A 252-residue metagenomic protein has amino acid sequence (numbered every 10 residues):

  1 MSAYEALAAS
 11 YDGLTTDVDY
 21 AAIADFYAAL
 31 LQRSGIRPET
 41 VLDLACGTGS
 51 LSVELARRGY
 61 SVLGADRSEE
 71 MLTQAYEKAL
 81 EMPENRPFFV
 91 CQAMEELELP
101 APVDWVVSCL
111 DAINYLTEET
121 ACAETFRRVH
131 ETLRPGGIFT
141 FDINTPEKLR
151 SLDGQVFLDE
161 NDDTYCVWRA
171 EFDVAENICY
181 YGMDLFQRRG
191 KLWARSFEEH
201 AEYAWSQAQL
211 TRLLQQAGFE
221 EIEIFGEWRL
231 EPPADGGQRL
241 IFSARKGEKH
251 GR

Functional and structural regions predicted by a protein language model:
M1-E39: Conserved class I S-adenosyl-L-methionine
A45: Conserved S-adenosyl-L-methionine
G49-E96: Class I SAM-dependent methyltransferase SAM/SAH-binding core
E98-W105: A short acidic, Gly/Pro-enriched loop at the edge of an enzyme's catalytic core that lines a small-molecule cofactor
C109-D111: Residues lining the SAM
A123-P135: A short glycine-rich, Lys/Arg-flanked "PGG" loop and its adjoining helix->strand segment in the class I
T140-L213: SAM-dependent methyltransferase
W205-R252: C-terminal lobe and adjacent flexible extensions of AdoMet/dcAdoMet transferase-like proteins
